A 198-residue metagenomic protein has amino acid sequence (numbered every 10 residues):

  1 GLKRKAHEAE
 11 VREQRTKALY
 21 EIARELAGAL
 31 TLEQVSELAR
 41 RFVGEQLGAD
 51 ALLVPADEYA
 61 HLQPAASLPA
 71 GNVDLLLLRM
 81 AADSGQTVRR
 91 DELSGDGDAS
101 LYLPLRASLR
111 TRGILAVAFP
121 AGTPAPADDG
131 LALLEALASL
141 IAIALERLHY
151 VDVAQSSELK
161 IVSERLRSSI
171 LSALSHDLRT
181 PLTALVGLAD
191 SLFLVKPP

Functional and structural regions predicted by a protein language model:
G1, V195-P198: Short, intrinsically disordered, charge-balanced linker/junction segments flanking boundaries in proteins
G1-E25, A144-Y150, K160-I161, L166: Signal-transmission linkers at sensory-effector interfaces
E21-S156, T183-F193: GAF sensory domains
D129-A132, R165-S169, P198: Long cytosolic heptad-repeat coiled-coil signaling/dimerization helices of two-component/chemosensory receptors
S168, S172-H176: Conserved phosphoacceptor histidine of two-component systems
